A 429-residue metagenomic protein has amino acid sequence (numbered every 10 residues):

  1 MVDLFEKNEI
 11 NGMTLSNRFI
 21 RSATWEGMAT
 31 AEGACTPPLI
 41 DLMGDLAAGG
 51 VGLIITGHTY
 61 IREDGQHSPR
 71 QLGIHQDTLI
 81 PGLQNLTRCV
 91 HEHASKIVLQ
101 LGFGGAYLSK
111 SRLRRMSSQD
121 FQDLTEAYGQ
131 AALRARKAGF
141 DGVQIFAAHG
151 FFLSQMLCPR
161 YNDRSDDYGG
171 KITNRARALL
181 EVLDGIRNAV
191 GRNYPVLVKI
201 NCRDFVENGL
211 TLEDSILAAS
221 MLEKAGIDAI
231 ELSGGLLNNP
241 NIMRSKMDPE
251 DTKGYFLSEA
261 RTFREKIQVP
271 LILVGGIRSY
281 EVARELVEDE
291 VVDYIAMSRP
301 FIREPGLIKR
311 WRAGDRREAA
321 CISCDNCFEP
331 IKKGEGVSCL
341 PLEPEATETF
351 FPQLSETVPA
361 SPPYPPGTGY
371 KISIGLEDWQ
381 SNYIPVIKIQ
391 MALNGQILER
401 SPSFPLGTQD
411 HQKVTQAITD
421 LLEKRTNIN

Functional and structural regions predicted by a protein language model:
M1-T349: Flavin-dependent oxidoreductase catalytic cores
M13, G104, P344, E377-W379 (+2 more regions): Generic structural motif
M13, H93, S361, G375-E377 (+2 more regions): Compositionally biased, intrinsically disordered low-complexity segments
E348-T368: Negatively charged, low-complexity tracts enriched in Asp/Glu with abundant Ser/Thr
T368-S403: A short, structured beta-strand/loop element
A392-N429: Mixed-charge, Lys/Arg-enriched low-complexity segments
